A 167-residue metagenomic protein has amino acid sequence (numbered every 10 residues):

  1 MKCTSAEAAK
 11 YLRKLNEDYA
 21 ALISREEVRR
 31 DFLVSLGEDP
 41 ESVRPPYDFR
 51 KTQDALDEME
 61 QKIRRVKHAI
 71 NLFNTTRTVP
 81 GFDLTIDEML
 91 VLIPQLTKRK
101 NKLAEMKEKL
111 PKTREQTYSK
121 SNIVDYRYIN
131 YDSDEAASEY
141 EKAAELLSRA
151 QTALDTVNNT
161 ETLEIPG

Functional and structural regions predicted by a protein language model:
M1-G167: Structural preference for solvent-exposed beta-strand-turn elements and adjacent flexible terminal/loop segments within
